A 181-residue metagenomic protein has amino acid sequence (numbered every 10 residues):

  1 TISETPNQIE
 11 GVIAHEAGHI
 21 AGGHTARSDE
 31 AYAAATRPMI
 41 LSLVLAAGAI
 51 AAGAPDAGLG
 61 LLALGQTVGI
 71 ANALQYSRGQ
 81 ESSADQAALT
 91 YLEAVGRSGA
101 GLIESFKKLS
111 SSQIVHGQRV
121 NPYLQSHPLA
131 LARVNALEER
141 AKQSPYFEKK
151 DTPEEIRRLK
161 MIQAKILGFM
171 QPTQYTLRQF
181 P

Functional and structural regions predicted by a protein language model:
T1-G11, L74-G79: Short pre-active-site segment immediately N-terminal to the catalytic Zn-binding motif
T5-A21, L41: Short alpha-helix carrying the canonical HExxH Zn2+-binding catalytic motif
V12-H15, V44, A84, L129: Buried hydrophobic packing residues in well-ordered domains
A17-A33, A52: Catalytic Zn2+-binding segment of zinc metalloproteases
A21, A49-P55, S111-Q118: Secretory-pathway/luminal and periplasmic proteins that interact with or process carbohydrate-rich
E30-R37, A57-G60, G96-F106: Acidic/histidine metal-binding catalytic segments
R37-A52, G60-N72: Membrane-active amphipathic alpha-helices enriched in small hydrophobic residues
A71-N72, S77-P181: Extracytoplasmic and endomembrane cell-envelope/extracellular-matrix remodeling and assembly machinery
